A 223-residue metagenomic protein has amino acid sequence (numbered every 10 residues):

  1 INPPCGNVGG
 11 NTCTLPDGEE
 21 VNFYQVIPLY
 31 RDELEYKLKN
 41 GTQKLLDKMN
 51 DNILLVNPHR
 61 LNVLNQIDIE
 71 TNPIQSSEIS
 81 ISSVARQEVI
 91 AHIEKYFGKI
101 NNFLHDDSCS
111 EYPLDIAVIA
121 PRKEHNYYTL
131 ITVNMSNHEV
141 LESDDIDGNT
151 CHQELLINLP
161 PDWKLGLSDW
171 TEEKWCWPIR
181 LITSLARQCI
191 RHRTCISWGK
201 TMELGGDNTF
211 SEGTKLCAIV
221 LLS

Functional and structural regions predicted by a protein language model:
I1-S223: Short linear motifs embedded in intrinsically disordered, proline/glycine-rich low-complexity segments
